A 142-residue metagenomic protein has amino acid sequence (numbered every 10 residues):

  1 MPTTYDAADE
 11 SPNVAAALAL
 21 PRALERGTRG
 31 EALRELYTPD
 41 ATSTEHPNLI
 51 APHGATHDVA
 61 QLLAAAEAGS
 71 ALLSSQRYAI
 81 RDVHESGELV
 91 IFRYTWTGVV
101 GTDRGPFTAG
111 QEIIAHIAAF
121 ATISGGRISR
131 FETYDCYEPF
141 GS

Functional and structural regions predicted by a protein language model:
M1-S142: C-terminal and inter-domain tail/linker signature
